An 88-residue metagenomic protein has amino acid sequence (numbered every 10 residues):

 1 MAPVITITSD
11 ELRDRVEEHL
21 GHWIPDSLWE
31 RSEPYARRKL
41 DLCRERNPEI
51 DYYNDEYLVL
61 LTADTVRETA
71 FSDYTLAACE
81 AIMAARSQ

Functional and structural regions predicted by a protein language model:
A2-F71, T75: N-terminal segment of the canonical double-stranded RNA-binding domain
A70-Q88: Ampiphathic alpha-helical segments that act as solvent-exposed interaction surfaces
